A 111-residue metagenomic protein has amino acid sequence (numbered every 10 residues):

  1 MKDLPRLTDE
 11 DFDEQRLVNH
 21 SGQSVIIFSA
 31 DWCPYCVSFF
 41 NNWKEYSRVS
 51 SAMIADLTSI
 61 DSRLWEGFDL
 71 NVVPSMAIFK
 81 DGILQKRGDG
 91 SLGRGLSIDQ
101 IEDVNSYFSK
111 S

Functional and structural regions predicted by a protein language model:
M1-K2, S111: N-terminal targeting signals for export/organelle localization
L4-D9, I27-S29, K44-W65, D69-V72: Thiol-based oxidoreductase modules, predominantly thioredoxin-like and allied folds used for disulfide exchange
R6, Q15, K44, S51-I54 (+3 more regions): Domain-level signature for proteins that mediate thiol-based redox and metal-cofactor handling
F12: Catalytic phosphate/metal-binding cores of nucleic-acid and nucleotide-processing enzymes, i.e., regions that mediate
N19-D31: Short active-site neighborhood of thiol/selenol oxidoreductases, capturing the structured segment around
F28-N42: Conserved redox-active cysteine motifs that mediate thiol-disulfide chemistry, especially di-cysteine Cys-X(1-2)-Cys
A77-S111: Non-catalytic, surface beta->alpha helical segment in thiol-disulfide oxidoreductase systems
